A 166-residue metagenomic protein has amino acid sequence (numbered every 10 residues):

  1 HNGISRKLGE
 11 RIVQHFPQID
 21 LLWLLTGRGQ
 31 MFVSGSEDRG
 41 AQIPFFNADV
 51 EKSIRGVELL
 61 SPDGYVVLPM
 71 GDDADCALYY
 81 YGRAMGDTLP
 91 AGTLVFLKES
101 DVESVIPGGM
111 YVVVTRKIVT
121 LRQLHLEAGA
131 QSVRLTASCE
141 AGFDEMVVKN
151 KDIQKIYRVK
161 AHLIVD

Functional and structural regions predicted by a protein language model:
H1-H15, I19, M31: Short, basic-rich loop-to-helix N-cap that marks the start of a DNA-contacting helix
L21-L22, L121: Internal amphipathic alpha-helical segments of the cytochrome P450 catalytic fold
W23-A91, D101-S104, K117, L163-D166: Short, positionally conserved secondary-structure boundary motifs
G71-D166: Acidic/glycine-rich C-terminal interaction modules and beta/coil loop segments that lie outside canonical DNA-binding
